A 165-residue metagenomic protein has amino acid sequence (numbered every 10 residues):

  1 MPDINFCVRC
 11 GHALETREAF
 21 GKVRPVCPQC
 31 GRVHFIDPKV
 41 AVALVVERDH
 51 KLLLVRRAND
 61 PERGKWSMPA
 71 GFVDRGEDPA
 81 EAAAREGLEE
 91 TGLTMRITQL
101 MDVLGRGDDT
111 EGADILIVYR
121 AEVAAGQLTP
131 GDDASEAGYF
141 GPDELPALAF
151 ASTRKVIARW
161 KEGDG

Functional and structural regions predicted by a protein language model:
M1-F6, G21-V23: Short metal-coordination and nucleic-acid-contact micro-motifs, chiefly zinc-binding Cys/His arrays
C7-C10, C27-C30: Short cysteine-rich clusters marking metal-coordination/redox-active sites
L14-T16, F35: Short functional micro-motifs and their immediate structural scaffolds
T16-E18, L93-D102: A short coil-to-beta-strand element that immediately follows conserved catalytic motifs
Q29-L53: Conserved N-terminal beta-strand and adjoining loop/helix that marks the start of the Nudix/MutT-like hydrolase domain
D37, D102-L128, K161: Active-site-adjacent beta-strand/loop module that shapes the phosphate/pyrophosphate-binding cleft
E47-E89: Conserved Nudix-box catalytic region and its N-terminal flanking loop in Nudix hydrolases and closely related
T129-K161: NUDIX/MutT-family hydrolases
